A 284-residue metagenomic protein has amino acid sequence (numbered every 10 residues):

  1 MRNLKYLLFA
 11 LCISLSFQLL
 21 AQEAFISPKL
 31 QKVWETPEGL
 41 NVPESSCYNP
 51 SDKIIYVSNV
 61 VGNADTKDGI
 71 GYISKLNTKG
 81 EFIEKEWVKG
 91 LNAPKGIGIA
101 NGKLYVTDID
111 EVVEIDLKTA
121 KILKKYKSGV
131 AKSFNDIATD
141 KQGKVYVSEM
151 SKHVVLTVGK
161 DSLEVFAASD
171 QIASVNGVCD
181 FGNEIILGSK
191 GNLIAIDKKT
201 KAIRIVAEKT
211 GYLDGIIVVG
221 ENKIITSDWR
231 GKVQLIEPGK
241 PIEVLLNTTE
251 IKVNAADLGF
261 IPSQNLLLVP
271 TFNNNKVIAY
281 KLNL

Functional and structural regions predicted by a protein language model:
M1-S27: Bacterial Sec-dependent N-terminal signal peptides
Q22-K29, D65-G71, L76: Blade/loop signatures of beta-propeller domains
L30-P37, E81-V88, K121-K127, S162-S169 (+2 more regions): A short beta-strand motif characteristic of beta-propeller blades
G39-D52, S58, G69-I70, K89-K103 (+5 more regions): Beta-rich, blade/repeat-based domains predominating in secreted/periplasmic proteins but also intracellular
V61-D65, E111, K152-V154, N192-I194 (+2 more regions): Short glycine/acidic-enriched loop and turn motifs that connect beta-strands
L76-G80, D116-K121, V158-S162, D197-K201 (+2 more regions): Short loop/turn segments that connect beta-strands within beta-propeller blades
Y105-V158: Hydrophobic alpha-helical segments and helix pairs
D257-L284: Blade-level signature of beta-propeller repeat domains, shared across WD40, Kelch, NHL, RCC1 and BNR/Asp-box propellers
